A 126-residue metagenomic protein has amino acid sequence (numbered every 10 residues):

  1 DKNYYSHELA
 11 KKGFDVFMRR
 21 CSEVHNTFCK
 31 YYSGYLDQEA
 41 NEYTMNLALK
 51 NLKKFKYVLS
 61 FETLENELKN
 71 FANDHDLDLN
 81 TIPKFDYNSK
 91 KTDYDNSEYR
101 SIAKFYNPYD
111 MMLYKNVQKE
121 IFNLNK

Functional and structural regions predicted by a protein language model:
D1-P83: PAPS-dependent sulfotransferase catalytic domain
N46-L47, S60, N73, L79-K126: PAPS-dependent sulfotransferase catalytic core
